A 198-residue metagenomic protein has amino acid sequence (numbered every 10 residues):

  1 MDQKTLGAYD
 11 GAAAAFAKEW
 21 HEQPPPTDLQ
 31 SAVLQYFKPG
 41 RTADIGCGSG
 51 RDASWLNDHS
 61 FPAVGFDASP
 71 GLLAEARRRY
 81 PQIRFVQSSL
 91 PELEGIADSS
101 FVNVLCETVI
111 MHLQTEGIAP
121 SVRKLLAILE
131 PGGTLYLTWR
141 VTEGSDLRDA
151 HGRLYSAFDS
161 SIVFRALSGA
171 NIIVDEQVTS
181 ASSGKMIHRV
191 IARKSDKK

Functional and structural regions predicted by a protein language model:
M1-A43, G48-G95, E116-P120, K124 (+1 more regions): Class I (Rossmann-like) S-adenosyl-L-methionine-dependent methyltransferase catalytic domain, capturing the SAM-binding
G95-V104: A short acidic, Gly/Pro-enriched loop at the edge of an enzyme's catalytic core that lines a small-molecule cofactor
C106-V109: A short beta-strand submotif of the Rossmann-like class I SAM-dependent methyltransferase core that lines
L113-Q114, L129-E130: Helix-to-beta-strand junctions that scaffold the AdoMet/dcAdoMet cofactor pocket in Class I SAM-dependent enzymes
